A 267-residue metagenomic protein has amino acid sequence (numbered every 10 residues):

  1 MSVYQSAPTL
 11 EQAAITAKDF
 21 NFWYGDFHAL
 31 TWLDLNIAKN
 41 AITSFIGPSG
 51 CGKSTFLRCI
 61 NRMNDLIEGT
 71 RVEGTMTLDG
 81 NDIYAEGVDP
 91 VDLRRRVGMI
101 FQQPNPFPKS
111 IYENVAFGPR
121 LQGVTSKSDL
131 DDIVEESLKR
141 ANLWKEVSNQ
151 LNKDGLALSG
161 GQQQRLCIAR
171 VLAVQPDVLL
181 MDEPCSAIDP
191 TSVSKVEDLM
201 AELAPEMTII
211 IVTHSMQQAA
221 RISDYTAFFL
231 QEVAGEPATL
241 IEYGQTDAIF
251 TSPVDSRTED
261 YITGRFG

Functional and structural regions predicted by a protein language model:
G69-R71, D82-G98, L121, I249-P253: ABC ATPase NBD coupling module
T75-D82, K127-N149: Conserved ABC ATPase "signature" region
Y112-L121, D131, E135: Short helical segment in ABC ATPase nucleotide-binding domains corresponding to the A-loop/adjacent helical element
K153-L158, Q162: Conserved ABC ATPase signature
Q175: Conserved catalytic motifs of ABC-family nucleotide-binding domains
L179-D182: Catalytic Walker B motif of ABC-type/P-loop ATPase nucleotide-binding domains
Q231-T263: Conserved beta-strand-loop-alpha-helix hinge in the C-terminal portion of ABC ATPase nucleotide-binding domains
